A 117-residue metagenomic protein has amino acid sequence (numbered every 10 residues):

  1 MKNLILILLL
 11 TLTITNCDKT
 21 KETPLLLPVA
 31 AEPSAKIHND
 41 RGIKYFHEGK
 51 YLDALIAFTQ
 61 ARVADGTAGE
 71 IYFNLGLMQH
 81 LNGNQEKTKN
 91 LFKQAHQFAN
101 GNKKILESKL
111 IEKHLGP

Functional and structural regions predicted by a protein language model:
D40, N74, E107-K109: Canonical tetratricopeptide repeat
Q60-V63, Q97: Conserved structural position within tetratricopeptide repeats
